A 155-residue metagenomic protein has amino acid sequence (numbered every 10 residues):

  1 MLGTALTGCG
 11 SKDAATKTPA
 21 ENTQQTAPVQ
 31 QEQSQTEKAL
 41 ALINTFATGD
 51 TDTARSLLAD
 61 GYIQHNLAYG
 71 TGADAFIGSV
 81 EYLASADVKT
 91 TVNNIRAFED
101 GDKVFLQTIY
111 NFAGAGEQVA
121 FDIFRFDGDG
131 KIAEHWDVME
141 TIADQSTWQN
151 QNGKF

Functional and structural regions predicted by a protein language model:
A5-F155: C-terminal and inter-domain tail/linker signature
